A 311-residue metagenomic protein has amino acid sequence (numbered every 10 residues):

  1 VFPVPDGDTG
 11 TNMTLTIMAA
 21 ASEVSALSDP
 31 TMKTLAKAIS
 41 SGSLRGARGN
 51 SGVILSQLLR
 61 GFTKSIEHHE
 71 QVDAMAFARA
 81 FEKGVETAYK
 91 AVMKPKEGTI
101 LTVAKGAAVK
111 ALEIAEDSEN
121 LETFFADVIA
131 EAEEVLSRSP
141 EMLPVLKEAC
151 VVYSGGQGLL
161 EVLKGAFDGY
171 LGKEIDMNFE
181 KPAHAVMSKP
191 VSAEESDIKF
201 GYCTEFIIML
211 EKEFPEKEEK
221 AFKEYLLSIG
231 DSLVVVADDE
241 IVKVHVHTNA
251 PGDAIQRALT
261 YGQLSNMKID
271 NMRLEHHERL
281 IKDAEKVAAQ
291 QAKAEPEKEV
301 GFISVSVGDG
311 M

Functional and structural regions predicted by a protein language model:
V1-M311: N-terminal loops that bind phosphate or other acidic moieties and the adjacent beta-alpha structural core
